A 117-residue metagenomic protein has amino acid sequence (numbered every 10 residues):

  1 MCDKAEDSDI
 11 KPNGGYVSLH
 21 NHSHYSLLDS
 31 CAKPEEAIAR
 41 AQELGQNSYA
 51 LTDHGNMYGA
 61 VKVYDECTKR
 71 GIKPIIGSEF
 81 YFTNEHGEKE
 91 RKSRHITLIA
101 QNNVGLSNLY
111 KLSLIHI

Functional and structural regions predicted by a protein language model:
M1-I115: Phosphodiester-processing cores and adjacent nucleic acid-binding clamps
